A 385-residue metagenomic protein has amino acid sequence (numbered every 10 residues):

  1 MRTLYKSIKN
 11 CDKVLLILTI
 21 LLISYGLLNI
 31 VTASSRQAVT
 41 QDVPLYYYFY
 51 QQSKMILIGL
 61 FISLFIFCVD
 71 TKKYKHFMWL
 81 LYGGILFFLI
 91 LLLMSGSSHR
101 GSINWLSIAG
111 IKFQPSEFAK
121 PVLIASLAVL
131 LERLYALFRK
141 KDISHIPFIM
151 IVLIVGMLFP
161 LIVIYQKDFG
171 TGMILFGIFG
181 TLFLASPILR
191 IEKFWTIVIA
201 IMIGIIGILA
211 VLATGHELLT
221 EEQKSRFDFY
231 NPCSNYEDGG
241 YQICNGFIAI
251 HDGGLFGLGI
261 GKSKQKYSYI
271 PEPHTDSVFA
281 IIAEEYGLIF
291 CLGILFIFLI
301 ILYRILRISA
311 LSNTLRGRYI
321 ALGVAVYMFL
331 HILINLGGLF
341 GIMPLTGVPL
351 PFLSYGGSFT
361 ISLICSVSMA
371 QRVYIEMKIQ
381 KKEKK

Functional and structural regions predicted by a protein language model:
R2-K9, K13-L15, L22, L28-Q166 (+4 more regions): Membrane-helix boundary/helix-loop-helix interface segments in multi-pass membrane proteins
S63-K72, L127-A136, G180-R190, I300-S309 (+1 more regions): Structural signal for the C-terminal ends of transmembrane alpha-helices and the immediately following loop
W79-L86, I146-V163, F169-A213: Hydrophobic alpha-helical segments of polytopic membrane proteins
I90, K120, G180-T181, F329 (+1 more regions): Hydrophobic residues within the alpha-helical transmembrane core of Major Facilitator Superfamily
H99, W195-F290: Hydrophobic, glycine- and aromatic-enriched re-entrant/interface helices and adjoining loop segments
M173-K193, K264-F290, P349-I361: Interfacial segments of multi-pass membrane proteins
T214-G215, H331-G341: Hydrophobic alpha-helical transmembrane segments in multi-pass integral membrane proteins
I289-I332: Hydrophobic transmembrane alpha-helices and their immediate junctions
